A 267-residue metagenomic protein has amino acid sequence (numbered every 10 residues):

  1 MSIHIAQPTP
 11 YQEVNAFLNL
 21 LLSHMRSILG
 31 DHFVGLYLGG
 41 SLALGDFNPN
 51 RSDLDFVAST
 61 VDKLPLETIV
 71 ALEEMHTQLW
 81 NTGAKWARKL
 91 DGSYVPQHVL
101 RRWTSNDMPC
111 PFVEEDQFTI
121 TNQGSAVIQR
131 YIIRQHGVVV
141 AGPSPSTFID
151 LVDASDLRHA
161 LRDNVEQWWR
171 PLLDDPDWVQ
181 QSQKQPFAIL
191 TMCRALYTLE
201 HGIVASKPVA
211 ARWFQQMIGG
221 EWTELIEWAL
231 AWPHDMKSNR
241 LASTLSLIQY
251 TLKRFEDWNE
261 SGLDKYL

Functional and structural regions predicted by a protein language model:
M1-Y37, E67-I69: Helical scaffold of the NTase/Pol beta-like nucleotidyltransferase catalytic core
S2-P8, A58, A231-M236: Glycine- and acidic
S2-Q7, E74-S182, I189, A195: Conserved NTP/Mg2+-binding pocket subregion across the NTase superfamily
V14, L161, A188, R240 (+1 more regions): Amphipathic alpha-helix face/heptad-repeat signature
G30-H32, N50, A84-R88: Short helix-terminating capping/connector loops at secondary-structure junctions
L38-G40, L44-H76, K89-P96: Catalytic metal-binding acidic patch
R170-W228: Extended, basic/helix-rich recognition subdomains
I203-L267: Structured mid-to-C-terminal alpha-helical surface segments
